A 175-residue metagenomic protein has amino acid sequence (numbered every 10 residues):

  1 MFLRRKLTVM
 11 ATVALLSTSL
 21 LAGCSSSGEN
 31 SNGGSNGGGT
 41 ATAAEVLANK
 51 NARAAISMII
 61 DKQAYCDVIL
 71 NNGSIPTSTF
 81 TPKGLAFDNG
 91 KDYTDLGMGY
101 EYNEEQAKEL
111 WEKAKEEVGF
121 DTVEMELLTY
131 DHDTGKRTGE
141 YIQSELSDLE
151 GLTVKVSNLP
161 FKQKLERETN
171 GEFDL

Functional and structural regions predicted by a protein language model:
M1-V9: Bacterial Sec-dependent N-terminal signal peptides
S19-G23: C-terminal motif of bacterial Sec signal peptides marking the signal peptidase cleavage site
S25-S27: Bacterial signal peptide processing site
N32, N36, K50, E104-E126: Immediate post-signal peptide segment of exported/extracytoplasmic ligand-binding proteins
G39-L47, A52-A55, D92-E101, T129-H132: Second-shell loop/turn segments in exported
A43-F87, R137-T138: Periplasmic-binding protein-like
P76-K113, T134-K136: Structural transition elements
E112-L175: Ligand/substrate-recognition segments at binding pockets and active sites
